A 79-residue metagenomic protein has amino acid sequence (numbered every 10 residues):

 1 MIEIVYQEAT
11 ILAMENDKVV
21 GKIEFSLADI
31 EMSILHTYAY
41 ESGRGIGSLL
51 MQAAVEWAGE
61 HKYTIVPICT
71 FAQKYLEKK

Functional and structural regions predicted by a protein language model:
M1-T10: Active-site rim helix/loop that mediates acceptor-substrate recognition in acyltransferases
E8, L27-D29: Residue-level signal for tight coil/turn positions that link beta-strands
A9-V20: Conserved beta-hairpin
K18-S26, S33: Conserved beta-strand in the GNAT
S33-I34, Q73: Mid-chain, well-packed structural core segment of small domains
H36-G43: A short, internal acetyl-CoA/4′-phosphopantetheine-binding micro-motif in the GNAT/acyltransferase core
R44-E56: Conserved acetyl-CoA-binding loop-helix of GNAT-fold acetyltransferases
W57-F71: Conserved GNAT acetyl-CoA-binding A-motif
